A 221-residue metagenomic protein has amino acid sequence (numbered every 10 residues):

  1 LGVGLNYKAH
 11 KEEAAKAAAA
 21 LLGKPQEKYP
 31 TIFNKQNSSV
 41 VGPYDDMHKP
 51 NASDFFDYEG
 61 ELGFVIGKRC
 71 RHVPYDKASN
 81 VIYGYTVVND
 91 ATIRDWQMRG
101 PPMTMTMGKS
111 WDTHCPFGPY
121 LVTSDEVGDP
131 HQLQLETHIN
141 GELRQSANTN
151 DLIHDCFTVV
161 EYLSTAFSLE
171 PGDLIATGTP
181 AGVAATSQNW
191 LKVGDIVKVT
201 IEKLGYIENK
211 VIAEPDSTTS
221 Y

Functional and structural regions predicted by a protein language model:
L1, P30-I32, S38-S39, E61-G63 (+5 more regions): Structural motif
L1-P50: Extended, compositionally biased flexible segments
V3, E13-A14, N34, P43 (+5 more regions): Short beta-strand-to-turn element immediately C-terminal to the catalytic PLP-Schiff-base lysine in fold type I
L5, R69, A91, L174 (+1 more regions): Active-site metal-binding loops of divalent metal-dependent hydrolases
H10, R94-Y221: Catalytic-pocket segment enriched in acidic/His residues
L21-G23, M47-F56, C70-K77, M105-K109 (+2 more regions): A generic local secondary-structure boundary/capping motif
L22-Q26, T31, Y83-A91, M98 (+2 more regions): Gly/Ser/Thr-rich active-site loops/lids in small-molecule metabolic enzymes that frequently grip phosphoryl groups
Q36, V41-Y83, V88-T92: Non-heme Fe(II) oxygenase catalytic core, chiefly the N-lobe of the double-stranded beta-helix
